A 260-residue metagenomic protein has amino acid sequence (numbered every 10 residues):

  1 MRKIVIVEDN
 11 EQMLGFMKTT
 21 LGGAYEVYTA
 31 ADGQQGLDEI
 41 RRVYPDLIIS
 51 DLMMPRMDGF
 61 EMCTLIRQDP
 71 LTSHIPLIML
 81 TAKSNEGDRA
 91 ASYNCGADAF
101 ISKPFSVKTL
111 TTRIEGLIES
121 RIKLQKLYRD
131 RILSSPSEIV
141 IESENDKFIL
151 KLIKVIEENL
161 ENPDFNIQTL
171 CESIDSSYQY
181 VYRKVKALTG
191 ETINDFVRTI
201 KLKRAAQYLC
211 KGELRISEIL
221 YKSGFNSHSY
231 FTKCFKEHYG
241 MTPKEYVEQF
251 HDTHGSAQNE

Functional and structural regions predicted by a protein language model:
N10-Y28, R183, L188: Two-component/phosphorelay signaling modules centered on CheY-like receiver
T29-L47: Acidic, metal-coordinating helix/loop segments flanking the phosphotransfer/catalytic sites of two-component signaling
M54: Receiver (REC) domain active-site loop signature in two-component systems and cognate sites in sensor histidine kinases
F105-I114: C-terminal output helix
I167-V197, L220-T242: Basic/polar phosphate-binding segments, predominantly the helix-turn-helix DNA-binding elements of transcriptional
A187-N226, Q249-E260: Terminal helix-turn-helix DNA-binding modules in bacterial transcription factors
